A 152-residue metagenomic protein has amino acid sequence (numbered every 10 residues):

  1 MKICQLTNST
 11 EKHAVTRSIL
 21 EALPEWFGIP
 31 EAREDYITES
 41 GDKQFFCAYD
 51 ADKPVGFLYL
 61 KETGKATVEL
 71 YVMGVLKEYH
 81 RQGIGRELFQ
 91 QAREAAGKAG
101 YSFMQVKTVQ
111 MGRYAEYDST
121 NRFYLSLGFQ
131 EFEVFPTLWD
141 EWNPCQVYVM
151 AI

Functional and structural regions predicted by a protein language model:
M1-P30: Short amphipathic alpha-helix that is part of the acyltransferase structural core
K43, N143-Y148: Short hydrophobic/aromatic beta-strand or adjacent loop that forms the aromatic wall/cage of a ligand/substrate-binding
C47, K53-K61, T67-G74: Conserved beta-strand in the GNAT
M73-R81, Q110-G112: A short, internal acetyl-CoA/4′-phosphopantetheine-binding micro-motif in the GNAT/acyltransferase core
R81-E94, R122: Conserved acetyl-CoA-binding loop-helix of GNAT-fold acetyltransferases
R86, M111-V134: Conserved active-site alpha-helix within GNAT-family acetyltransferase domains
A96-A115: Conserved GNAT acetyl-CoA-binding A-motif
